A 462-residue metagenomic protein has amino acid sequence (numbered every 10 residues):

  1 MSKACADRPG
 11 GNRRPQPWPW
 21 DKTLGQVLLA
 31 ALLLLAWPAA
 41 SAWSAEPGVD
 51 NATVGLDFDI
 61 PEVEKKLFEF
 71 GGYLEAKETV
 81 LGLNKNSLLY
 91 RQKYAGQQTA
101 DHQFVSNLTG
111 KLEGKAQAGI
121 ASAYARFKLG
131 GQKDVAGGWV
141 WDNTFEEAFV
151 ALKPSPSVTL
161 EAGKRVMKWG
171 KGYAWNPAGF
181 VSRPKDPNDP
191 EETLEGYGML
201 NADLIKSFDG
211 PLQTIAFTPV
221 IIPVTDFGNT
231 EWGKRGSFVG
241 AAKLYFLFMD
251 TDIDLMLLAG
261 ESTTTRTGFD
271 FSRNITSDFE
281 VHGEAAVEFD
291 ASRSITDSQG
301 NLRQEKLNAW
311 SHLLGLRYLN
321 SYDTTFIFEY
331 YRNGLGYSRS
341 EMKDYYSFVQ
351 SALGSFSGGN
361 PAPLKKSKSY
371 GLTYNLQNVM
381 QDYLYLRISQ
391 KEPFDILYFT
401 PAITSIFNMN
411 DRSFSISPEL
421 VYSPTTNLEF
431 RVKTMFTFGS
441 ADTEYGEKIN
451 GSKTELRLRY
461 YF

Functional and structural regions predicted by a protein language model:
S41-Q97: N-terminal periplasmic/intermembrane-space "pro-region" immediately following the signal or transit peptide
K66, H102-L108, W141-E146, L194-L200 (+6 more regions): Residues that define the transmembrane beta-barrel architecture of outer-membrane proteins
G72-L74, A125-F127, A162, A202 (+10 more regions): Membrane-embedded beta-strand positions of outer-membrane beta-barrel proteins
A76-G82, A116-S122, L129-K133, V166-K168 (+10 more regions): Transmembrane beta-strands of outer-membrane beta-barrel pores
L108-A216, V220-I222, F246, G439: Outer membrane beta-barrel
G119-A125, S157-L160, D209-I215, F248-L255 (+4 more regions): Repeated loop/turn-to-beta-strand initiation elements of outer-membrane beta-barrel proteins
A202, L384-I388, T434, K448-F462: Outer-membrane beta-barrel "beta-signal"
E280-D395, I403-S405, Y445-E447: Extracellular/periplasmic loop regions
